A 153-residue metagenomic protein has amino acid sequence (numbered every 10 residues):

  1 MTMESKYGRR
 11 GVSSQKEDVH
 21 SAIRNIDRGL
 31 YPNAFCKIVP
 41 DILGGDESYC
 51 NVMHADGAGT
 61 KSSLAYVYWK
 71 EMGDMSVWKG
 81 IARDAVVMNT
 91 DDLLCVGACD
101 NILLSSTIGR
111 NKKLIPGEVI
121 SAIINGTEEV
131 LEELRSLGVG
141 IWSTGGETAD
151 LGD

Functional and structural regions predicted by a protein language model:
M1-V77, V96, T107, A122-E147 (+1 more regions): Extreme N-terminal cap/leader segments of soluble proteins
D18, D74, N89, I115-P116: Serine/threonine-rich low-complexity intrinsically disordered regions
W69, V86, L103-L104: Conserved short hydrophobic patches within well-ordered secondary structure
S76-D84, G117: Short, conserved micro-motifs enriched in small and acidic residues
A82-L93, G126-V130: Short, well-ordered amphipathic alpha-helical segments that serve as non-catalytic structural scaffolds within diverse
C99-R110: Short, conserved phosphate-binding/catalytic loop or strand-edge motifs used in phosphoryl-/nucleotidyl-transfer
N111-S121, D153: Short glycine/threonine-rich loop-to-helix capping motif typified by GTGT followed within a few residues by an Asp-Pro
